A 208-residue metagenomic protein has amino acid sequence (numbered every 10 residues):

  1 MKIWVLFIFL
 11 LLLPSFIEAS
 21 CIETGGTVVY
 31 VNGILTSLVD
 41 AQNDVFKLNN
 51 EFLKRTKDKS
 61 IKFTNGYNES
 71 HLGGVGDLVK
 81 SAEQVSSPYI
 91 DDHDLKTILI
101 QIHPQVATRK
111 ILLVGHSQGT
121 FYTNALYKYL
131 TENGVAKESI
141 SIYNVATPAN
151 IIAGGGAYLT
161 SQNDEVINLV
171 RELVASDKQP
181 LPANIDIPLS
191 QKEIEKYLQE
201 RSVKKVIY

Functional and structural regions predicted by a protein language model:
K2-F9: Sec-dependent signal peptide recognition, specifically the positively charged N-region followed immediately by
P14-F16: N-terminal signal peptide c-region/cleavage motif recognized by signal peptidases
S20-K110, P148, I152-N163, N168-K192 (+1 more regions): Active-site catalytic motif of lipid deacylating hydrolases and related acyltransferases
R55-K57, N133-A136: Short helix-capping segments at alpha-helix termini
G115, G119: Gly/Ala-rich beta-loop-alpha elbow adjacent to hydrolase catalytic centers
Y122-L126: Hydrolases whose catalytic domains are alpha/beta-hydrolase-1, hotdog thioesterase, or metallo-beta-lactamase-like
